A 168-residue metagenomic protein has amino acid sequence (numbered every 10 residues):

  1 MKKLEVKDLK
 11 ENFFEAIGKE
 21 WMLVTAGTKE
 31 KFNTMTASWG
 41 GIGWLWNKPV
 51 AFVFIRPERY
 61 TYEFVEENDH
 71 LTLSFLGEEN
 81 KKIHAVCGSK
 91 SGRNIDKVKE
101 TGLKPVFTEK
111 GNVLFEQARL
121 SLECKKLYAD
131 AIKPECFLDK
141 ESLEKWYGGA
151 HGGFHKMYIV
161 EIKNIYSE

Functional and structural regions predicted by a protein language model:
M1-E168: Basic, polyanion-binding surface patches
